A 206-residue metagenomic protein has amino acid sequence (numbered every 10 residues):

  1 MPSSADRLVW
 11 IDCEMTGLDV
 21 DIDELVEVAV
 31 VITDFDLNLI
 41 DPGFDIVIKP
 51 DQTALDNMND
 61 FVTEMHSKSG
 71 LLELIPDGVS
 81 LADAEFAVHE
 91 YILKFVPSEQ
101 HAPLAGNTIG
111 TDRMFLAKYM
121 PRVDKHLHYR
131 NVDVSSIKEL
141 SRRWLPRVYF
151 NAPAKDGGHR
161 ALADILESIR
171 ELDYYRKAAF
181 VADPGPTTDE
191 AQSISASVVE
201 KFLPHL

Functional and structural regions predicted by a protein language model:
P2-I11, M15-L104, P153, F202-L206: Conserved non-catalytic scaffold segment of RNase H-like nuclease domains
W10, D41, F61, Y91 (+4 more regions): Tryptophan-centric aromatic hotspots in well-structured domains and transmembrane helices
L25, M114, E139-W144, A191 (+1 more regions): Catalytic phosphate/metal-binding cores of nucleic-acid and nucleotide-processing enzymes, i.e., regions that mediate
P50-T53, D60-H66, V134-I169: Active-site-proximal helix-loop-helix substrate-binding element of RNase H-like nuclease domains
I92-V96, T111-R130: Substrate-recognition/cap helix-loop segment adjacent to the acidic, metal-dependent catalytic center of Asp-based
G106-G110: Short, well-ordered beta-to-alpha junction loops that form the rim of enzyme active sites and present histidine/acidic
D124-H128, V148-A152, F180-G185: Short conserved catalytic/interaction loops centered on acidic-Pro-aromatic/His motifs
K155, H159-L206: Acidic two-metal-ion nuclease catalytic site recognized across multiple nuclease folds, prominently DnaQ/RNase D-T
